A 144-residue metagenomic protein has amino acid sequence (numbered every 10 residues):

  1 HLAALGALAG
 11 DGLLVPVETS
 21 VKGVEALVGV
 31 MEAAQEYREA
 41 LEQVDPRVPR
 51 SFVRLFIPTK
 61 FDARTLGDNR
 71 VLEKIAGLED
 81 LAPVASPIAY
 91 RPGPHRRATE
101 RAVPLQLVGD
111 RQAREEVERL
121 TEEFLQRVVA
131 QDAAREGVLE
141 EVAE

Functional and structural regions predicted by a protein language model:
A3-V21: Inter-motif core of Ras-like GTPase G domains
A9-G12, P49-R54, D80-A82: Short glycine-/polar-rich loops that comprise or flank the Walker A/P-loop and associated switch/sensor motifs
V15, L55-P58: Structural beta-sheet core signal
G23-G29: Short, charged, surface-exposed secondary-structure boundary motifs
A33, R119-Q131: C-terminal alpha-helix
E36-S51: Short mixed-charge
S51, K60-V103: Beta-strand-loop-alpha "switch" segments that mediate conformational coupling across diverse proteins
R96-E118: C-terminal boundary of histidine-terminating zinc-finger modules
